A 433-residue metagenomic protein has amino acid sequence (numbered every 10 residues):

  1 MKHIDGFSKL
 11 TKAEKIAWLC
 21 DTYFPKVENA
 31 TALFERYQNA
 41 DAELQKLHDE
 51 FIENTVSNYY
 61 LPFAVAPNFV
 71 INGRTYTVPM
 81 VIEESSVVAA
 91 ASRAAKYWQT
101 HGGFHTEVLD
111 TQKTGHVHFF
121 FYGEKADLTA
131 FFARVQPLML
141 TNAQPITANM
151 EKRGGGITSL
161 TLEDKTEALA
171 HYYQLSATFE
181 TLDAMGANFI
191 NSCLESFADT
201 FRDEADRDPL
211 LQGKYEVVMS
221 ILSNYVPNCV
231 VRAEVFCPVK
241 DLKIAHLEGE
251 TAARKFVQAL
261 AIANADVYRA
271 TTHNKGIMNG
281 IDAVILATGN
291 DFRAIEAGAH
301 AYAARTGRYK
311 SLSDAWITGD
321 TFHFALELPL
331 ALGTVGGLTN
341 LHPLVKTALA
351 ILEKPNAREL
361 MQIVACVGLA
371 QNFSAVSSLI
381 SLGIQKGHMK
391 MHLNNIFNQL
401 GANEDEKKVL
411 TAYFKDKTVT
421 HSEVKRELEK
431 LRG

Functional and structural regions predicted by a protein language model:
M1-Y76, M80, E84, F104 (+4 more regions): Acidic/polar, glycine-rich intrinsically disordered N-terminal extensions of enzymes
D49-L61, S92-F104, T141-E167: Conserved alpha/beta core surface patches that mediate binding of polyanionic ligands
P62-A90, L182-I190, N264-G289, G368-A375 (+1 more regions): Conserved phosphate/anionic-ligand binding catalytic regions in large, soluble enzymes, centered on
H101-Q136, A303-A365, Q371: A structural-propensity feature for long, helix-poor, extended segments
G103-L109, I146-S159, E204-N224, F292-G298 (+5 more regions): Flexible, glycine/charged-enriched surface loops at secondary-structure junctions
K113-N264: Glycine-rich, mobile lid/loop segments that gate access to catalytic sites or pores
I190-R202, P209-L344: Glycine-rich anion/phosphate-binding loop at the beta-strand->alpha-helix junction
F322, P329-G433: Catalytic-core signal marking the mid-to-C-terminal active-site face
